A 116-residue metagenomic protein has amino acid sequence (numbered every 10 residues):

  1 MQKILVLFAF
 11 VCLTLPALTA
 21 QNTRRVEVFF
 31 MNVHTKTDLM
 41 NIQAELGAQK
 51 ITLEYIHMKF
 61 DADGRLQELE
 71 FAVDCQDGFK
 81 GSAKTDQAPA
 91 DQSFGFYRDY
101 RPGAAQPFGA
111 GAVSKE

Functional and structural regions predicted by a protein language model:
M1-T23: Bacterial Sec-dependent N-terminal signal peptides
N22-E116: Amphipathic, non-transmembrane alpha-helical stretches in extra-cytosolic proteins
